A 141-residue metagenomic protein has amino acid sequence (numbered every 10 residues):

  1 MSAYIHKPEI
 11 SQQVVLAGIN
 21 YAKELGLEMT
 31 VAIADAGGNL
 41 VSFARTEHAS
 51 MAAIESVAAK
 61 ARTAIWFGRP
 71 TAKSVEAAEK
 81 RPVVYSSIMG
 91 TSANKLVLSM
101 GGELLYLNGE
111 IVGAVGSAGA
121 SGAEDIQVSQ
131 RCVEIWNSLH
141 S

Functional and structural regions predicted by a protein language model:
M1-S141: Flexible, solvent-exposed loop/hinge segments and secondary-structure transition points
